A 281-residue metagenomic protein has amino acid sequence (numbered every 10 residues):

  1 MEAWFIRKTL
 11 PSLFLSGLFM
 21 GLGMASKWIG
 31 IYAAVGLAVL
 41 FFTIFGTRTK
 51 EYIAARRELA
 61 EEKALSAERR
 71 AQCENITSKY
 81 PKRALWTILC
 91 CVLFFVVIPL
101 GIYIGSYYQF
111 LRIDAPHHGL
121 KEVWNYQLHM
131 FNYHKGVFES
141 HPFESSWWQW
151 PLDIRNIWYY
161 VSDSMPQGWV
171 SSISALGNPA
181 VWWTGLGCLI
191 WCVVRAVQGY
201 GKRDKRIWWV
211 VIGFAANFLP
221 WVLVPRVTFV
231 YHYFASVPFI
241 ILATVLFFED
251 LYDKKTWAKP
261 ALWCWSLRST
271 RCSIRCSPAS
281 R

Functional and structural regions predicted by a protein language model:
M1-L13, F42-Y52: Membrane-interface transmembrane helices that cradle and orient dolichyl/undecaprenyl
A3-G21, K79, W257-P260: Short hydrophobic alpha-helices at membrane interfaces in multi-pass membrane enzymes
L13-K27, A38, N217-F218: Membrane-interface alpha helices of multi-pass inner-membrane proteins
G23, Y32, T228-E249: Hydrophobic/aromatic-rich transmembrane helices and adjacent perimembrane loops
I53-L89, C188-V211: Membrane-interface helix-loop-helix junctions at transmembrane boundaries of multi-pass membrane enzymes, predominantly
Q72, Y80-A84, C90, P99-D153: Aromatic-rich transmembrane-lumenal/periplasmic boundary elements in polytopic membrane proteins
D163-Q167, S171-R203: Hydrophobic, aromatic-rich transmembrane alpha-helices and their immediate juxtamembrane boundary segments
F248-A279: Signature aromatic-anchored transmembrane alpha helix within multi-pass, membrane-resident enzymes that catalyze glycan
